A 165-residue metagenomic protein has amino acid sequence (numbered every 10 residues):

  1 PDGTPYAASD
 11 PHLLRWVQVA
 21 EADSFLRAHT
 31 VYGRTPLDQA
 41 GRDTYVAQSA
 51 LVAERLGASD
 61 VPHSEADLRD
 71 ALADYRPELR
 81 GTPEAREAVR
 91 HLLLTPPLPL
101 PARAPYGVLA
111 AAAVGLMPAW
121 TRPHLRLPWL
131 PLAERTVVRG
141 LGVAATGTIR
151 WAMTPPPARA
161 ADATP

Functional and structural regions predicted by a protein language model:
P1-W16, A20-P165: Mature, function-bearing regions of proteins
